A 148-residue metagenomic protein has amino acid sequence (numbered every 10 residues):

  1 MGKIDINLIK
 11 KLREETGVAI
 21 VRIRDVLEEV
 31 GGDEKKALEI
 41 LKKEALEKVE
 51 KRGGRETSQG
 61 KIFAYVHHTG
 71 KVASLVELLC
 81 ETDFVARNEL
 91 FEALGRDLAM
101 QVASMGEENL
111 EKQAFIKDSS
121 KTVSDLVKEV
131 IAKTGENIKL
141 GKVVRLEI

Functional and structural regions predicted by a protein language model:
G2-I148: N-terminal assembly/interaction segments in proteins that build large macromolecular machines
